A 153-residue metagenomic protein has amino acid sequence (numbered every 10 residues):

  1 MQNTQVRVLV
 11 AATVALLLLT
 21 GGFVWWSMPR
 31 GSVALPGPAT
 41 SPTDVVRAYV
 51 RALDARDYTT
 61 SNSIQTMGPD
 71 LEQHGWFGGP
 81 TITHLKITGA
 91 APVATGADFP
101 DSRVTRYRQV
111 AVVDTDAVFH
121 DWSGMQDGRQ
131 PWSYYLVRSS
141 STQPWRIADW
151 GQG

Functional and structural regions predicted by a protein language model:
Q2-R51, A55: Short, low-complexity N-terminal intrinsically disordered segments enriched in polar/charged residues
V8, A15-L18, D70, H84 (+1 more regions): Acidic/proline-rich low-complexity IDRs
A11, P42-T43, S61, D101 (+1 more regions): Low-complexity, intrinsically disordered short peptide segments enriched in small/polar/basic residues
G31-L35, S41-T60, T66-D70, D127 (+2 more regions): Intrinsically disordered, low-complexity prosegments and terminal tails associated with secretory/extracytoplasmic
Y58-Y107, T115-D121: Short solvent-exposed beta->alpha transition segments
F99-G153: Exposed beta-sheet edge and beta->alpha loop/turn motif
